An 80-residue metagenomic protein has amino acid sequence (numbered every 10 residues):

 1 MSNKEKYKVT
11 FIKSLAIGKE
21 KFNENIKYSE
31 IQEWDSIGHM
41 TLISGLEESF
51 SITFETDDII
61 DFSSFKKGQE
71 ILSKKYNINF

Functional and structural regions predicted by a protein language model:
S2-W34, G38-S44, E48-F80: Phosphopantetheine-dependent thiolation modules in NRPS/PKS and related acyl-activating systems
